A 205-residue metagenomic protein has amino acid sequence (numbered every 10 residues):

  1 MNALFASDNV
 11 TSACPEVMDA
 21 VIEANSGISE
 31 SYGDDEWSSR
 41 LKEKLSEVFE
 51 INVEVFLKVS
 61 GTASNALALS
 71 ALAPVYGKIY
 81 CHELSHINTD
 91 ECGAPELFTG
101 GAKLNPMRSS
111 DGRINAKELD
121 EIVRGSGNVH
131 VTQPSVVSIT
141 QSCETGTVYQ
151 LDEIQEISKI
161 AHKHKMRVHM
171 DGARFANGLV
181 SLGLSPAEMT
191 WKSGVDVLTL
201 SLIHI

Functional and structural regions predicted by a protein language model:
M1-A20: N-terminal amphipathic/basic leader segments beginning at the initiator methionine
L4-S7, V55-V59, C81-H82, P106 (+4 more regions): General beta-strand structural signal in soluble alpha/beta enzymes
F5, I114-G172: Active-site phosphate-binding strand-loop segment of PLP-dependent enzymes
C14-G61, E83-L84, T89, A94: Conserved N-terminal alpha-helix of the aminotransferase class I/II PLP-enzyme fold
V53-A73, M107: Conserved core of the PLP fold type I
A73-P134: PLP-dependent aminotransferase-like
Q150-K159, K163, R174-V197: Active-site pre-lysine segment of PLP-dependent enzymes
I203-I205: Conserved small/polar residues in nucleotide/adenosyl-binding loops
